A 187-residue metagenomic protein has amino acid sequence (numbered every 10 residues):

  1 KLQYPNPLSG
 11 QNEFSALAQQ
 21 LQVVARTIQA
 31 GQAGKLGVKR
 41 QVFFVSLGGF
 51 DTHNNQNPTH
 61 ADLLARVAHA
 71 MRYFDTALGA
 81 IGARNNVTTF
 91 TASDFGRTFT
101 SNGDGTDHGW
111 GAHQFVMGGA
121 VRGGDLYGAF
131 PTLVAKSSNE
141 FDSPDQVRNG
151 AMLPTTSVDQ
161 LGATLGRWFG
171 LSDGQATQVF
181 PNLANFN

Functional and structural regions predicted by a protein language model:
L2-L36, Q41-F74: Membrane-embedded translocation segments of transport machinery
L36-K39, G49-N187: Feature marks hydrolase-like catalytic cores characterized by long aromatic- and Gly/Pro-rich stretches
